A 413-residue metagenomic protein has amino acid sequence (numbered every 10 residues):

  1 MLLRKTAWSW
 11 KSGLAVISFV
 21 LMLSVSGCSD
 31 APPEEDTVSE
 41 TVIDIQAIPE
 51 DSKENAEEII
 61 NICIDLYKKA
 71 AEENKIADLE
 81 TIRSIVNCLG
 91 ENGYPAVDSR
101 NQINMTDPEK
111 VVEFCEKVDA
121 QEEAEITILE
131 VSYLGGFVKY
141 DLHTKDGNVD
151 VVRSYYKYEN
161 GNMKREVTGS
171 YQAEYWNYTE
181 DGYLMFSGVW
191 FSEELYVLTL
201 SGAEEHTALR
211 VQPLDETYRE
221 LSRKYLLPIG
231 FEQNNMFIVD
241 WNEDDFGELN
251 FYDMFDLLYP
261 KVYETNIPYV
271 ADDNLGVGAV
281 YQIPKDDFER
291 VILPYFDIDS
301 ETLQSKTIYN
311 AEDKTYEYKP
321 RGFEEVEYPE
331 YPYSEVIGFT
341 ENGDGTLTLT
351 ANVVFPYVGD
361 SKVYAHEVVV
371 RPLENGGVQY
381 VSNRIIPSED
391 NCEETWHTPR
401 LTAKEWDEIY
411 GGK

Functional and structural regions predicted by a protein language model:
M1-L3, L21, P108: Intrinsically disordered, low-complexity regions enriched in Ser/Pro/Gly/Gln/His and often acidic
L2-L14: Bacterial N-terminal signal peptides that target proteins for export
L14-L21: Sec-dependent N-terminal signal peptides
S24-G27: C-terminal motif of bacterial Sec signal peptides marking the signal peptidase cleavage site
S29-A31: Bacterial signal peptide processing site
P33-K413: Mature, Sec-exported extracytoplasmic domains of Gram-positive
